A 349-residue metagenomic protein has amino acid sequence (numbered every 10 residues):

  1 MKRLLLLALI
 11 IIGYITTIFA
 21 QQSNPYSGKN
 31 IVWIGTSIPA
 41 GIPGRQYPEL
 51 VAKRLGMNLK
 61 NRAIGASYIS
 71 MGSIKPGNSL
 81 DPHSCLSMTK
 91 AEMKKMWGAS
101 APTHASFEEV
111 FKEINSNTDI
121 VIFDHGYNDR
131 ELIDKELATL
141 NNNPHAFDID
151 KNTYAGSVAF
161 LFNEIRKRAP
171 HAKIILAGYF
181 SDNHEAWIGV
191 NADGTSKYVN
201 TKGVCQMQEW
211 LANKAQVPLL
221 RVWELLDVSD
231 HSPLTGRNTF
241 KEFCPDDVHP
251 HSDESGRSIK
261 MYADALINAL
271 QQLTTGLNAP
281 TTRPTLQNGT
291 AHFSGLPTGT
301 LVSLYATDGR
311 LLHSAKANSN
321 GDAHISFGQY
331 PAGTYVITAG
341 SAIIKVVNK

Functional and structural regions predicted by a protein language model:
M1-I34, I38-N61, S116-N117, K167 (+2 more regions): N-terminal secretory targeting modules
Q22, G77-N78, Y179-G276: Catalytic His-Asp segment of secreted/periplasmic serine-dependent ester chemistry enzymes
S27-W33, I38-D148: Conserved SGNH/GDSL esterase-like catalytic core that processes O-acyl groups on lipids and polysaccharides
S37-G41, N143-N152, G194-T195, C244-D253: Second-shell loop/turn segments in exported
F107-F111, V158-F162, C205: Generic structural signal for well-ordered alpha-helices, preferentially at hydrophobic/aromatic core positions
N128-N152, F180-K202: Serine-dependent acyl-ester chemistry module
A169-K173: A short helix->loop->beta-strand "cap" motif at the edges of active sites that frequently abuts
P280-K349: C-terminal outer-membrane/trafficking sorting elements
